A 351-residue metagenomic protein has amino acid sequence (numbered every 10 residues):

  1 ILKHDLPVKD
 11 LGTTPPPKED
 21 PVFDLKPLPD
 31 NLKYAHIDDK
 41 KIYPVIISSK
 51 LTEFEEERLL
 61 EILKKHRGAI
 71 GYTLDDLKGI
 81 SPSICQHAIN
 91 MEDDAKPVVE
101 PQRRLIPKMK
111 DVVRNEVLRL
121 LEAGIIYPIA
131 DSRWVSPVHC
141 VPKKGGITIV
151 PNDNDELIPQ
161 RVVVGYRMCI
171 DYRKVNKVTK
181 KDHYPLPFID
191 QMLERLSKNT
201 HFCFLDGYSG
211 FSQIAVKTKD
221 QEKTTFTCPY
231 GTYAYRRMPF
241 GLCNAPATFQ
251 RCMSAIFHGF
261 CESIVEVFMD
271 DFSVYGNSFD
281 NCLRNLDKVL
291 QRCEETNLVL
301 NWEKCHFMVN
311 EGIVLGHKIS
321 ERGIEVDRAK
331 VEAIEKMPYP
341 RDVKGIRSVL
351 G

Functional and structural regions predicted by a protein language model:
I1-E19: Intrinsically disordered, low-complexity charged segments
K40-K41, S48-G351: Retroelement reverse transcriptase polymerase core
